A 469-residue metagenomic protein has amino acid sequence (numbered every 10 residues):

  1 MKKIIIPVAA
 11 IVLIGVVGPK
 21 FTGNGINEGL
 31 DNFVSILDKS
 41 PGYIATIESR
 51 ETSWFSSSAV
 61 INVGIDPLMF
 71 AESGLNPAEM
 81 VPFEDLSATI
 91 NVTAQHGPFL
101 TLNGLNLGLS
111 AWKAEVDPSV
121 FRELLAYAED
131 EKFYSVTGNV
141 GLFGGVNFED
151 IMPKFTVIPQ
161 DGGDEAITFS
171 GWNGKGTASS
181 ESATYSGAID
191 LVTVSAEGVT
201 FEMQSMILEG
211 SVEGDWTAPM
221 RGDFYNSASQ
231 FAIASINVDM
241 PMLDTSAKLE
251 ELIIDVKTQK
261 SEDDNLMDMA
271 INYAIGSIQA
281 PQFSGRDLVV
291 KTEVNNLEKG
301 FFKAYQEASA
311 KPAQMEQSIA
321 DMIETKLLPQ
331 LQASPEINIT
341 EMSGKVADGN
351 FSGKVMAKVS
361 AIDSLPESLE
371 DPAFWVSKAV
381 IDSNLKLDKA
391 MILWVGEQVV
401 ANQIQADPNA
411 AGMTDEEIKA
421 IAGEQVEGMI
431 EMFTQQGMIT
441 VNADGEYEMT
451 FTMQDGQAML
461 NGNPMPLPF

Functional and structural regions predicted by a protein language model:
M1-I4: Positively charged n-region of N-terminal signal peptides that target proteins for export
I6, V16, K20-F469: Glycine-rich, small/hydroxylated-residue low-complexity segments
